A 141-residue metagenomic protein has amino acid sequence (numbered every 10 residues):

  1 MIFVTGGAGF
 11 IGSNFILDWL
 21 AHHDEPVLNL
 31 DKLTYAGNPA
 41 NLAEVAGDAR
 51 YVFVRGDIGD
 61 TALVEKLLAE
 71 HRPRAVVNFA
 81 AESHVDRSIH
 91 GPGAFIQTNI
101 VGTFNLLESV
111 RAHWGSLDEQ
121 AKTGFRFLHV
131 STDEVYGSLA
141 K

Functional and structural regions predicted by a protein language model:
M1-K141: N-terminal Rossmann-like NAD(P)+-binding domain of SDR-like oxidoreductases, especially those catalyzing
